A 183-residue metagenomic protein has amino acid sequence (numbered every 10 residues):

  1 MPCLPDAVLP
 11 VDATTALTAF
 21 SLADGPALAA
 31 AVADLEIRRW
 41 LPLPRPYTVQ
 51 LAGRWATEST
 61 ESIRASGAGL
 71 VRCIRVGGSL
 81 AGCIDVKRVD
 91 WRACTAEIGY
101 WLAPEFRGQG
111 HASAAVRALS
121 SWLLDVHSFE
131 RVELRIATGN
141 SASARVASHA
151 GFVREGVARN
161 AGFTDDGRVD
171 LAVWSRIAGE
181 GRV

Functional and structural regions predicted by a protein language model:
M1-E36, C73-V183: Acyl-donor (CoA/ACP) binding surface of acyl/acetyltransferases
F20, T48-Q50, I63, G181-R182: A short hydrophobic/aromatic micro-motif that marks alpha-helical segments and, especially, helix-coil
V32, L41, I63-R64: Hydrophobic residues in alpha-helical segments
E36-E58: Conserved GNAT-fold acetyl-CoA-binding loop/helix
I37, P46, A65-A68, V132: Secondary-structure boundary/capping residues
S59-C73: A short helix-loop-beta-strand connector motif used in the catalytic cores of GNAT acetyltransferases and, in some
